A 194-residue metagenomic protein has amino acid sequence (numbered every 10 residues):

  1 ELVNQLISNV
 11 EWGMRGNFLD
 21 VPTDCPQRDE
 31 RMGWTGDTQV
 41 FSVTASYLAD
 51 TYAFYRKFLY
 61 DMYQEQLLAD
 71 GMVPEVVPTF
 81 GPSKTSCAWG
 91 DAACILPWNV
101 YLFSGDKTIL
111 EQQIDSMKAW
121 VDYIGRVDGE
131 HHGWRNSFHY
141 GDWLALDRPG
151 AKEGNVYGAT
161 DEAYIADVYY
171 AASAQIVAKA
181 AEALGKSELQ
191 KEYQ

Functional and structural regions predicted by a protein language model:
E1-N9, R15-G16, P22-P74, K84 (+2 more regions): Active-site acid/base region of carbohydrate-active enzymes
Q39, C94-I95, Q175: A generic alpha-helix surface/boundary motif
G81-L102: Thiamine diphosphate
Y170-I176: Helix-rich, typically C-terminal accessory recognition domains appended to large enzymatic cores
